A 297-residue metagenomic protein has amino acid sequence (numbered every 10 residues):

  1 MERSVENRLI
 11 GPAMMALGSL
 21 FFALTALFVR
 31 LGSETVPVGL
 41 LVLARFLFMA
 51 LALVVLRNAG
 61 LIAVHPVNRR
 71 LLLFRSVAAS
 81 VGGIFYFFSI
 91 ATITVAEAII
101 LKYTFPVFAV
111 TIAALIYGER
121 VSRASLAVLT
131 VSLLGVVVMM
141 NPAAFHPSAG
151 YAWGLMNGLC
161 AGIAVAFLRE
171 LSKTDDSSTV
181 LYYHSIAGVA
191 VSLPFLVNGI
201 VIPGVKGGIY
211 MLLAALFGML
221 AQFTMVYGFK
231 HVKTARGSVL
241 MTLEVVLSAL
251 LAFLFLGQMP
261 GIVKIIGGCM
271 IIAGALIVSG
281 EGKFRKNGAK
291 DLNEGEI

Functional and structural regions predicted by a protein language model:
M1-L40, A144-E170, A289-I297: Glycine-/small-residue-enriched transmembrane alpha-helix faces in small-molecule transporters and effluxers
E2, T242-I297: C-terminal-most transmembrane helix of multi-pass membrane proteins
E2-S4, M49-N68, L133-H146, G188-G207 (+2 more regions): Membrane-interface helix-cap regions at the ends of transmembrane helices in multi-pass membrane proteins
L9-G18, R57-Y86, S148-L159, I202-L220 (+1 more regions): Loop-to-transmembrane-helix transition segments
T35-V81, C160-A164, Y183-N198: Transmembrane alpha-helices of multi-pass small-molecule transport proteins
A44, A98-T104, L171-I186, Q222-L254: Helix-helix packing/entry segments at the starts of transmembrane helices
F48-A52, L101-L115, T130, A187-V191 (+2 more regions): Alpha-helical transmembrane segments of compact multi-pass small-molecule transporters, enriched in specific families
K102, G118-V138, A144, S148-Y151 (+2 more regions): Loop-to-transmembrane alpha-helix entry segments
